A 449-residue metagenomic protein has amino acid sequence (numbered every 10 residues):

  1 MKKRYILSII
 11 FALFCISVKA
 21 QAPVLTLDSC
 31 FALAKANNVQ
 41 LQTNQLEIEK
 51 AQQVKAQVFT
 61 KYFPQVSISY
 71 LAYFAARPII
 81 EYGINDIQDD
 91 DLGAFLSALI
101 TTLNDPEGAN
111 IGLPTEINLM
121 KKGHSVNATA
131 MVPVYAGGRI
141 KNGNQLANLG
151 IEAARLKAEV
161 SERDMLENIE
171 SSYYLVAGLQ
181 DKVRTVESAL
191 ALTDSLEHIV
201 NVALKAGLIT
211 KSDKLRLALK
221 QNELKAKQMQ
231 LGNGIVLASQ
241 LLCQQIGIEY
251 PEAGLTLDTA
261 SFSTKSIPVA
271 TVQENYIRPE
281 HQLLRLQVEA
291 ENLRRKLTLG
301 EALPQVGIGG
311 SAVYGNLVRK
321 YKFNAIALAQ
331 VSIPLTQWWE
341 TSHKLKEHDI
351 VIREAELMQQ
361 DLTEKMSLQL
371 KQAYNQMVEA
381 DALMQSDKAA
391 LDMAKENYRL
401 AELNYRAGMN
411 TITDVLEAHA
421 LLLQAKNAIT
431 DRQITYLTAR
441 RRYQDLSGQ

Functional and structural regions predicted by a protein language model:
M1-F31, K35-N38, G448: Bacterial Sec-dependent N-terminal signal peptides
A20-I80, S125, L208, I246-N292 (+2 more regions): Bacterial Sec-pathway N-terminal export signals of envelope proteins
L25, S29, Q53-K55, K157-N275 (+3 more regions): Periplasmic alpha-helical coiled-coil/stalk elements that build and connect Gram-negative outer-membrane
Q42, Q65-I80, P114-K121, M131-V160 (+4 more regions): Small/polar (Gly/Ser/Thr/Ala-rich) solvent-exposed segments that form structured loops/beta-strands/short helices used
T43-V58, S161, E167-R184, V202 (+4 more regions): Amphipathic alpha-helical coiled-coil segments
S67, A76-D90, Y250, A428-Q449: Acidic, low-complexity, intrinsically disordered peripheral segments
R77-I117: A subset of solvent-exposed loop/turn segments in beta-rich extracellular surface proteins, enriched in glycine
A128-A130, A325-L335, D431-T435, R442: Outer-membrane beta-barrel "beta-signal"
